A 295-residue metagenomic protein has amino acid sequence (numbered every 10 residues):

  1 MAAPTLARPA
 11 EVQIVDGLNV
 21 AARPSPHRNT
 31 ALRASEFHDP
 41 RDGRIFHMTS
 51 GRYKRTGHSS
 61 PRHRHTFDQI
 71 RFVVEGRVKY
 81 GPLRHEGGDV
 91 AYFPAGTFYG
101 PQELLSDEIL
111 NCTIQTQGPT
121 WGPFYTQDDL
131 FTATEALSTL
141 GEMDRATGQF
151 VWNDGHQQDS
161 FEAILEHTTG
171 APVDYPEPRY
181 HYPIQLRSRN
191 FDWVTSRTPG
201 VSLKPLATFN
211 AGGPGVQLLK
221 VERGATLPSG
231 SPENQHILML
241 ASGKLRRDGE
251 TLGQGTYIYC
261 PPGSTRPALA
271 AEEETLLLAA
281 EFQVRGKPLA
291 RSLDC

Functional and structural regions predicted by a protein language model:
M1-F72, R77-C295: Jelly-roll (double-stranded beta-helix
